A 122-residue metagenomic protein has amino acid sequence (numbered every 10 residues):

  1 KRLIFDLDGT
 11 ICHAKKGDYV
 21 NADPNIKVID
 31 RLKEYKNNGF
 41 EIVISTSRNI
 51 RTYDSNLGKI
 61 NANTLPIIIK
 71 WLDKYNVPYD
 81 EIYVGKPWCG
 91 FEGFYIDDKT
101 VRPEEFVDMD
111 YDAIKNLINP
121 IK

Functional and structural regions predicted by a protein language model:
K1-K122: Catalytic phosphate/metal-binding cores of nucleic-acid and nucleotide-processing enzymes, i.e., regions that mediate
